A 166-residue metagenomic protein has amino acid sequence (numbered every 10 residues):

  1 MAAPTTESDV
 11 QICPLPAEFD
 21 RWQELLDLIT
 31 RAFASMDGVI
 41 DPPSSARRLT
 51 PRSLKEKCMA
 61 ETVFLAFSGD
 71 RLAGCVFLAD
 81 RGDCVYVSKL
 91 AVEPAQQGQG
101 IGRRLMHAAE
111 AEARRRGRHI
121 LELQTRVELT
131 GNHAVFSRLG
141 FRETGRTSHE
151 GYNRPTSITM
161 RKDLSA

Functional and structural regions predicted by a protein language model:
M1-D20, A166: Conserved N-terminal entry element of GNAT/NAT acetyltransferase domains
A2-A3, R154-A166: Terminal substrate-recognition subdomain of acyl/acetyltransferases
C13, A17-F19, D27-K55: Conserved GNAT-fold acetyl-CoA-binding loop/helix
S53-L65, Y86: A short helix-loop-beta-strand connector motif used in the catalytic cores of GNAT acetyltransferases and, in some
L65, R71-A79, Y86-A91: Conserved beta-strand in the GNAT
V92, G98-A111, A134, R138: Conserved acetyl-CoA-binding loop-helix of GNAT-fold acetyltransferases
A113-T125: Conserved GNAT acetyl-CoA-binding A-motif
E122-R126, S137-T159: Conserved catalytic-core motifs of GNAT/GCN5-like acyltransferases
